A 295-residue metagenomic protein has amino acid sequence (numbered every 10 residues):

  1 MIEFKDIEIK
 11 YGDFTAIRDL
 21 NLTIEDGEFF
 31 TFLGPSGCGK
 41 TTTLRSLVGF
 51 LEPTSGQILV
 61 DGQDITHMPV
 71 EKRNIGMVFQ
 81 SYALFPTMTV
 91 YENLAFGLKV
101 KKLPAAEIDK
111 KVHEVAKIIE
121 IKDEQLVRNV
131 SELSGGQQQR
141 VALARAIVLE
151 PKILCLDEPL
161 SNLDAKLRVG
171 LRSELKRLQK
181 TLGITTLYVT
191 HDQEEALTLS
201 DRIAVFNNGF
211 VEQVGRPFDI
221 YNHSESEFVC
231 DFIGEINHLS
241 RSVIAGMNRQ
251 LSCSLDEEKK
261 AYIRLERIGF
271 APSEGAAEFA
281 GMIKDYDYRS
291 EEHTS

Functional and structural regions predicted by a protein language model:
L33-P35: The feature captures the beta-strand-to-loop junction immediately N-terminal to the Walker
T41-L44, V141: ABC ATPase nucleotide-binding domain helices that frame the ATP-binding cleft
V48: Helix-to-loop junction immediately C-terminal to a conserved catalytic motif
G56-Q63: Conserved ABC transporter NBD signature motif
V70-G76, Q80, L84-F228: ABC ATPase nucleotide-binding domains
N237-H238, A245-D287: Glycine/charge-rich catalytic "coupling/switch" loops of P-loop NTPases
